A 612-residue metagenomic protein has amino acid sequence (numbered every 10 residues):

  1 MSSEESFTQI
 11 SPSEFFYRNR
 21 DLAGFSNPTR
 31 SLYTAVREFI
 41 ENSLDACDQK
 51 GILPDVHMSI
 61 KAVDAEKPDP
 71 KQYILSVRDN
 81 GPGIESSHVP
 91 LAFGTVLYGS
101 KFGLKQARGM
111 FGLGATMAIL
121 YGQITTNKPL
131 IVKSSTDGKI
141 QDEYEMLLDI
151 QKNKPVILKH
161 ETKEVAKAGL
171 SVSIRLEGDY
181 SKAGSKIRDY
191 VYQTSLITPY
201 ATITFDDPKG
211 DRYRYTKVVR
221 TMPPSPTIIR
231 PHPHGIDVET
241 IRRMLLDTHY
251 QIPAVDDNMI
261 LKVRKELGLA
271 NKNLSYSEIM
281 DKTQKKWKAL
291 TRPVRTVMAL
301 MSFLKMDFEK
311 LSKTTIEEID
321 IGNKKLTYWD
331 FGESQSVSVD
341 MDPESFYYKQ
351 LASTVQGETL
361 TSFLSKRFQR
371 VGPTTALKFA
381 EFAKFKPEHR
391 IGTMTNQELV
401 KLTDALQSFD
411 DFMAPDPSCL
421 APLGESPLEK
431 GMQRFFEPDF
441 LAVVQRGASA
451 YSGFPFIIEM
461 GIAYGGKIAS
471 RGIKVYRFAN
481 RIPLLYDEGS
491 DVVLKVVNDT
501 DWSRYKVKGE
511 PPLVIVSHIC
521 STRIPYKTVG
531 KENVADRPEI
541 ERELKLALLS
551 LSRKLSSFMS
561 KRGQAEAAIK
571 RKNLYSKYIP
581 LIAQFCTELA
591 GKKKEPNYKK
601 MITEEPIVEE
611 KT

Functional and structural regions predicted by a protein language model:
M1-L53, S87-G94, P224-S225, I229-G235: Bergerat-fold GHKL ATPase/HATPase_c domain
I40-S76: ATP-lid-like helix-loop hinge signature
Y73-I74, G99-G235, G332-D340, Q350 (+2 more regions): GHKL-type ATPase core
D79: Acidic ATP/Mg2+-coordinating residue in the GHKL
G83-E85: A short glycine-centered beta->alpha linker in the GHKL/HATPase_c
Q151-P155, G178-Y200, K209-Q251, S362 (+3 more regions): Charged regulatory segments coupled to nucleotide-binding catalytic modules in large multidomain enzymes
I252-K272, S277, S312, S362-E381: Helix-hairpin-helix
K313-F346: Conserved tyrosine-mediated DNA breakage-rejoining catalytic core shared by Y-recombinases
